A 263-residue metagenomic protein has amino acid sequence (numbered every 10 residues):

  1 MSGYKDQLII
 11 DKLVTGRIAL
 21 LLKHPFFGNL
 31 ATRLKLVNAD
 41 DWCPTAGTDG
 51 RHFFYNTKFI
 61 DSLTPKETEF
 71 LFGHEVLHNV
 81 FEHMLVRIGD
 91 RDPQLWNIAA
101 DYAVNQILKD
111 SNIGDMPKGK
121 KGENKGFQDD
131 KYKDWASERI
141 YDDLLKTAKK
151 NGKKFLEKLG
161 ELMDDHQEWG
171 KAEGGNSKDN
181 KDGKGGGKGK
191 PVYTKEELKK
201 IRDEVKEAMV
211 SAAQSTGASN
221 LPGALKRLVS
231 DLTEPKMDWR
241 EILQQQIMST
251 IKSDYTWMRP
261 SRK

Functional and structural regions predicted by a protein language model:
M1-F72, V76-G114, K121: Basic/hydrophobic alpha-helical interface regions
Q106-K263: Negatively charged
